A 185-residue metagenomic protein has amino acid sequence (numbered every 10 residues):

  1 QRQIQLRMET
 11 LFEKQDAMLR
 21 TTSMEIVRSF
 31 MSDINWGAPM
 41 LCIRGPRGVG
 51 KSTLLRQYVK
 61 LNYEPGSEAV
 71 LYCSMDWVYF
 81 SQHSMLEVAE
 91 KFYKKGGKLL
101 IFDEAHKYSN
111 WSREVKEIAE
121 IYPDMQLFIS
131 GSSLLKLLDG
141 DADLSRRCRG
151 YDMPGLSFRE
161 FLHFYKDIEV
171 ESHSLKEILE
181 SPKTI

Functional and structural regions predicted by a protein language model:
R2-E9, K14-D16, D139-I185: Interdomain motor-coupling "hinge/lid" segment immediately C-terminal to the ATP-binding subdomain of NTP-driven enzymes
A17-W36: Pre-Walker A adenine-sensing motif
I43: Hydrophobic anchor at the beta1->P-loop junction of P-loop NTPases
R47-G48: Walker A (P-loop) phosphate-binding loop of P-loop NTPases
K51-S52: Conserved lysine of the Walker
S67-G96: Short glycine-rich substrate-engagement loop in P-loop NTPases that contacts/grips substrate
Y93-W111: Conserved P-loop NTPase "ATPase switch" module shared by AAA+ and STAND
I101, Q126-S132: Structural recognition of the conserved hydrophobic beta-strand(s) that form the central parallel beta-sheet of P-loop
